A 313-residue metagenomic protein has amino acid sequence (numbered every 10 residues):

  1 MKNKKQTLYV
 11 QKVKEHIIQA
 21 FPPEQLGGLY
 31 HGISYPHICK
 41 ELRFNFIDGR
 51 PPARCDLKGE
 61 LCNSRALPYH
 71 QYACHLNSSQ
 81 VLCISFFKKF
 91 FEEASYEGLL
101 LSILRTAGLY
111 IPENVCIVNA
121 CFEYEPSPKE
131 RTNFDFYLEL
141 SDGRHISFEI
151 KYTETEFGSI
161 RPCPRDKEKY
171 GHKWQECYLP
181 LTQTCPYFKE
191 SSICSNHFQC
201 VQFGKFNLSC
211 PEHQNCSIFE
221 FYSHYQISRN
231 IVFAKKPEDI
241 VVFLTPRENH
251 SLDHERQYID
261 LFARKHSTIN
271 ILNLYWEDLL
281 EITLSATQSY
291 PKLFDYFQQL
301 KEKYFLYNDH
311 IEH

Functional and structural regions predicted by a protein language model:
M1-P126, R131, H313: Nuclease-adjacent, charged terminal/linker segments that flank catalytic cores
I84, T132-F134, I146, D239: Residue-level detector of short, conserved catalytic/binding motifs and their immediate flanks
E123-K129, K151-T155, R247-H250: Short, solvent-exposed loop/turn segments at secondary-structure junctions
R131-E139, N230: Short acidic loop-to-beta-strand element that houses the catalytic metal-binding Asp/Glu of nuclease active sites
F136, K151-I160: A short, conserved, highly charged catalytic patch centered on acidic carboxylates
Y137-S147, K235-P237: Active-site beta-strand-loop-beta-strand hairpin of nuclease catalytic cores that positions key catalytic residues
E156-V241: Acidic, metal/cofactor-coordinating or nucleic-acid-engaging core segments within structured domains
C200, C216-H313: Non-catalytic C-terminal interaction segments of nucleic acid-processing enzymes
